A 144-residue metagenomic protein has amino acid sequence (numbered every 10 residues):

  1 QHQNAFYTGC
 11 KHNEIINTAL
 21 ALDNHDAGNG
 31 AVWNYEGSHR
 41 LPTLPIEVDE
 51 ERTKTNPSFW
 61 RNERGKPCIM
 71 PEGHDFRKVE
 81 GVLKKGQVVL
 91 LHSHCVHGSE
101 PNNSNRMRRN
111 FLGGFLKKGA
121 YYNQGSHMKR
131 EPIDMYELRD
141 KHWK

Functional and structural regions predicted by a protein language model:
Q1-F6: Short acidic (Asp/Glu) patches
Y7-T8, E36, H97, L116: Generic, ordered loop/turn and secondary-structure boundary motif
T8-G9, V79, P101: Short, flexible, glycine/charge-rich loop motifs used to bind or transfer phosphoryl groups or to couple energy/partner
G9-A27, V82-K85, L90, G114-G119: Short, conserved beta-strand element in jelly-roll/cupin
I16, G30, R109: Change "...and in nucleic-acid phosphodiester-cleaving endonucleases..." to "...and in nucleic-acid processing enzymes
A21-N24, E36, D140-W143: Active-site neighborhoods and metal-handling regions in enzymes and metal-associated proteins
A27-V96: Double-stranded beta-helix
E47-E50, K85-L90, H94-K144: Non-heme Fe(II)/2-oxoglutarate
